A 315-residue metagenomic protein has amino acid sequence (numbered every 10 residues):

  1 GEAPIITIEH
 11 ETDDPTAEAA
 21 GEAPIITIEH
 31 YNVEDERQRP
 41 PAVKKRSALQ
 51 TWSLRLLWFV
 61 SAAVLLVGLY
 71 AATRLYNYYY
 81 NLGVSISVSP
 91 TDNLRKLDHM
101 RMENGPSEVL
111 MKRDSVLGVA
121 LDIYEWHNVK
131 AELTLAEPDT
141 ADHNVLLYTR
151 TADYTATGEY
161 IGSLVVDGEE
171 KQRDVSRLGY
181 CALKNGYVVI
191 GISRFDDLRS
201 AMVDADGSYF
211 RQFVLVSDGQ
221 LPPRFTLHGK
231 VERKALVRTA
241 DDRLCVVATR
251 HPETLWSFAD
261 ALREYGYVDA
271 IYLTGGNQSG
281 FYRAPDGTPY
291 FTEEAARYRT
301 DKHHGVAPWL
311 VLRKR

Functional and structural regions predicted by a protein language model:
G1-Q38: N-terminal targeting leaders characterized by basic, low-complexity, disordered sequences that direct proteins
E9, P24-E34, R46, Q50-D174 (+1 more regions): Zymogen propeptides
M111, K234-V237: Short, surface-exposed beta-strand/loop micro-motifs that present aromatic residues
G118-L121, L183-Y187, T239-C245: Beta-strand-turn-beta hairpins that frame and shape the catalytic cleft of phosphate-ester-processing enzymes
A131-L133, G179-K184, L236, L310: Broad, structure-driven detector of short, well-ordered beta-strand segments within folded domains
T155-P223: Active-site-adjacent helix-turn-beta-strand microarchitecture at beta-sheet edges that either contains or buttresses
G158-V175, T226-L227, R238, D242-D269 (+1 more regions): Conserved, well-ordered active-site substructure
